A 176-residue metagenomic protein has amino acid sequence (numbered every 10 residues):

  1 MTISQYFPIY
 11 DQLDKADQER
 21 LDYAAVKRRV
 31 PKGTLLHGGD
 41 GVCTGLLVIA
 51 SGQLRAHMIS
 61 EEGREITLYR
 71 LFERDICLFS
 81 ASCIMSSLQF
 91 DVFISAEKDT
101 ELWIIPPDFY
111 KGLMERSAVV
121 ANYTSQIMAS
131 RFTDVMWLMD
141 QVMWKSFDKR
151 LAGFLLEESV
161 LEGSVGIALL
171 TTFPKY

Functional and structural regions predicted by a protein language model:
M1-K32, I76, A81-M85: Cyclic nucleotide-binding regulatory module and flanking cytosolic helices
G33, T44-H57, F72-D75: Glycine- and acidic-residue-biased ligand/ion/polar-headgroup-sensing regions
L36-G41: Short phosphate-coordinating micro-motif centered on Lys-Gly-acidic
E61-L68: Short alpha-helix-to-loop micro-motif enriched in aromatics/charged/Gly
R70-Q126: Cyclic-nucleotide recognition modules
D91-V92, K111-E115, D134-W144, L161-V165: Short helix-to-loop capping/linker segments positioned immediately adjacent to catalytic or ligand/cofactor-binding
M143, F147-R150, F154: N-terminal positioning helix adjacent to the helix-turn-helix/winged-helix DNA-binding module
L156-Y176: Phosphate-/nucleic-acid-contacting segments
